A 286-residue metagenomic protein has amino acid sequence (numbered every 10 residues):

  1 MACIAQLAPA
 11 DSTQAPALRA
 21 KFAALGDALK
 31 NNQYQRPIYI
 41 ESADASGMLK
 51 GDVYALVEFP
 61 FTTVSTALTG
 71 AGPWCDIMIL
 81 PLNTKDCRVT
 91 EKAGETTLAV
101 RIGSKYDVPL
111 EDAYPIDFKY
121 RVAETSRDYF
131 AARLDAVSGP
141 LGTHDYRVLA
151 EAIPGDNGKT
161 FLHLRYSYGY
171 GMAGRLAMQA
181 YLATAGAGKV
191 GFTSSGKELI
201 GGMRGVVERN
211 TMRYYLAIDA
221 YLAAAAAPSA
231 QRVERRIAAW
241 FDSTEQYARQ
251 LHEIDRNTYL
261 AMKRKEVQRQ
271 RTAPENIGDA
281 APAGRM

Functional and structural regions predicted by a protein language model:
M1-C3: Bacterial N-terminal signal peptides
L7-Q33, I38-Y39, Y54, V137-S138 (+1 more regions): Terminal "cap-and-tail" regions of soluble proteins that handle hydrophobic small molecules
I40-A67, R88, G202-V206: Terminal, regulation- and interaction-focused segments at domain boundaries
A55, C87, P115-A123, R147-P154: Hydrophobic/aromatic beta-strand elements that line small-molecule binding cavities or substrate pockets in beta-rich
E58-L82: Amphipathic alpha-helical segments
P73-P115: Short beta-edge strand/loop motif at the mouth of beta-sheet-based domains
G94-A99, S126-R133: Short, hydrophobic/aromatic-rich segments at coil-to-beta transitions
L110-P115, S138-L149: Amphipathic hydrophobic-ligand
